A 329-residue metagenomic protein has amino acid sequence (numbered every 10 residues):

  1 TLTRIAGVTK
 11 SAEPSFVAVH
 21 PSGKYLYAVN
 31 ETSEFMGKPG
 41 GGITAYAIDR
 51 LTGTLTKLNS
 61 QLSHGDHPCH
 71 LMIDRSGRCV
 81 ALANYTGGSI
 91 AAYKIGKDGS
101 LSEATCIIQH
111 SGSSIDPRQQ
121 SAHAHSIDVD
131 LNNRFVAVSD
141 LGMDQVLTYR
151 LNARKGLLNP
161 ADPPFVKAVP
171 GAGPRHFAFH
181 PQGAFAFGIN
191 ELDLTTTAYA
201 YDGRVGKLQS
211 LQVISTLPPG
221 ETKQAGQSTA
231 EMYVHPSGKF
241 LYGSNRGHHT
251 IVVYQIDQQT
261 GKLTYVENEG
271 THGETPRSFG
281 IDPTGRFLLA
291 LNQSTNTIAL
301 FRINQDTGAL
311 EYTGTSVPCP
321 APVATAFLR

Functional and structural regions predicted by a protein language model:
T1, Y46-G53, A92-S102, Y149-L158 (+3 more regions): Short loop/turn segments immediately following beta-strands, especially the blade-tip and inter-blade linker loops
H20-G23, I73-G77, L131-N132, P181-G183 (+3 more regions): Residue-level detector of Asp-centered blade-edge/turn motifs that repeat once per structural unit in beta-propeller
E31-G37, T86-S89, M143-Q145, D193-T195 (+2 more regions): Short glycine/acidic-enriched loop and turn motifs that connect beta-strands
T54-S126: Asp-box/WD-like beta-propeller blade repeats and closely related beta-sheet repeat scaffolds
S60-L62, T105-Q119, P163-K167, L211-Q224 (+1 more regions): Surface-exposed loop and turn segments in beta-propeller and other repeat-based domains that flank or scaffold
Q227-Q293: Loop/turn-rich, solvent-exposed surfaces of beta-rich toroidal or solenoidal domains
